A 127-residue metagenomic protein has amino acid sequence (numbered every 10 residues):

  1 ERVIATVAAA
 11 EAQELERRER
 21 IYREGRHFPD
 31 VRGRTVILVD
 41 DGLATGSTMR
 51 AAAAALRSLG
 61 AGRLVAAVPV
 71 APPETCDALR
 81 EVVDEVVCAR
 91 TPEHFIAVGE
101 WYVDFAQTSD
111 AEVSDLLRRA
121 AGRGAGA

Functional and structural regions predicted by a protein language model:
E1-A127: PRPP-associated nucleotide enzymes
